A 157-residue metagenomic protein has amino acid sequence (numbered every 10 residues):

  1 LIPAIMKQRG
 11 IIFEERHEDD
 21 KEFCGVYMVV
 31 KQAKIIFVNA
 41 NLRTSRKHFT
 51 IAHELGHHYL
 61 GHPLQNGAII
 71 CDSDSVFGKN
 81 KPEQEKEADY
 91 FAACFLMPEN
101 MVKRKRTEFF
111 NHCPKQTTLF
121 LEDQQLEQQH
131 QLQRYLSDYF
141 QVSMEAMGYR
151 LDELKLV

Functional and structural regions predicted by a protein language model:
L1-V157: Active-site hotspot residues in diverse enzymes, especially metal/ion-binding acidic/histidine motifs
